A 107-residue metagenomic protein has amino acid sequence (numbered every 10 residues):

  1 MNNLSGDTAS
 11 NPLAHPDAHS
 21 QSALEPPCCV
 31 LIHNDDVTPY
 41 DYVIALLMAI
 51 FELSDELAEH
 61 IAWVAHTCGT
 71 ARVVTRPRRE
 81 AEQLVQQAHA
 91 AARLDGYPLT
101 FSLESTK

Functional and structural regions predicted by a protein language model:
M1-K107: Terminal domain-initiation and capping elements
